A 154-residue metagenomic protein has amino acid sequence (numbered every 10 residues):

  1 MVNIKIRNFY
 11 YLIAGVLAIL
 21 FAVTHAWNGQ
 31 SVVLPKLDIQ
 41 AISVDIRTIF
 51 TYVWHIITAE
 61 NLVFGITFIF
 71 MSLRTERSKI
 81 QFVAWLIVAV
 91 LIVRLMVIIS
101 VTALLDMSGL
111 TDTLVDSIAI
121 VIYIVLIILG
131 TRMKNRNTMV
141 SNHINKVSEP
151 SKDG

Functional and structural regions predicted by a protein language model:
M1, M139-G154: Low-complexity, intrinsically disordered extramembrane tails and loops of integral membrane proteins
M1-F21: Cytosolic juxtamembrane helix and N-cap/initiation of the first transmembrane helix
N3-I4, G65-W85, M133-N135: Juxtamembrane helix-break-helix junctions at the cytosolic face of small multi-pass alpha-helical membrane proteins
L20-A22, W27-V32, I46-L73, A89-V93: Core segments of alpha-helical transmembrane spans in multipass integral membrane proteins
A41-R47, L105-A119: Non-cytosolic membrane-interface motifs at loop->transmembrane helix junctions
I57, F82-I99, S117-I124: Hydrophobic alpha-helical membrane segments
M96-L114, L129-N135: Membrane-helix boundary connector in multi-pass membrane proteins
V121-S141: Membrane-water interface at the C-terminal end of transmembrane alpha helices
